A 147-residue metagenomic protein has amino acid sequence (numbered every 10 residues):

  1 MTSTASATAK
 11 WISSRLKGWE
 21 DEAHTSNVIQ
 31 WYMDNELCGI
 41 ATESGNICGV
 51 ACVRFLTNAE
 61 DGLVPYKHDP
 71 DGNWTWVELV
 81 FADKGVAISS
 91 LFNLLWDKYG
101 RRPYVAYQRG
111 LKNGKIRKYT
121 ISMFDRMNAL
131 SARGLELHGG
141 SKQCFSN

Functional and structural regions predicted by a protein language model:
M1-S26, G139-N147: Short amphipathic alpha-helix that is part of the acyltransferase structural core
M1-S3, S26-W31, L94-Y99: Short linear motifs in intrinsically disordered
K17-C38, T42: Active-site rim helix/loop that mediates acceptor-substrate recognition in acyltransferases
Y32-M33, G45, D69, Y99: A generic structural signal for short, solvent-exposed coil/turn residues that cap or connect secondary-structure
I40-L56: Conserved beta-strand in the GNAT
D61-A129: Acyl-donor binding region in acyl/amide transferases
T120-N147: C-terminal "cap" of GNAT-fold acetyltransferases
